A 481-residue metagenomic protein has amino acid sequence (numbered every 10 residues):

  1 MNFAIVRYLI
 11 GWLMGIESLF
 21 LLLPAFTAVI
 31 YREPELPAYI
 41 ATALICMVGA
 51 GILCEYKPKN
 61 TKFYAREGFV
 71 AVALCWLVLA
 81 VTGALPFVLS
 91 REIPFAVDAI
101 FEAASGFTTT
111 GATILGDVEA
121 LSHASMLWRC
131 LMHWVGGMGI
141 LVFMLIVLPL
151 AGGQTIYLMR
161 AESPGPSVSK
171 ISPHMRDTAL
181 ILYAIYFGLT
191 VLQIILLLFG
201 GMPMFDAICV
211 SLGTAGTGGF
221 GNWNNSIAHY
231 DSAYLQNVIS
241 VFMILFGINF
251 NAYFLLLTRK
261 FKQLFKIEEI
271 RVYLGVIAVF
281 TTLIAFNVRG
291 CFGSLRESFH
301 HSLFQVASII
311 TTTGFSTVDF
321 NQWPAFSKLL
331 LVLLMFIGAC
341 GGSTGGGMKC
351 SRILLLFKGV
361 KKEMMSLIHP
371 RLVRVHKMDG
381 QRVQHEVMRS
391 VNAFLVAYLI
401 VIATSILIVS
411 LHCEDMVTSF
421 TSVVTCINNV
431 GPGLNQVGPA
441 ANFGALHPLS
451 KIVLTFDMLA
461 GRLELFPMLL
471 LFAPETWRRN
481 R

Functional and structural regions predicted by a protein language model:
M1-R481: Membrane-proximal intracellular helices of multi-pass ion channels
